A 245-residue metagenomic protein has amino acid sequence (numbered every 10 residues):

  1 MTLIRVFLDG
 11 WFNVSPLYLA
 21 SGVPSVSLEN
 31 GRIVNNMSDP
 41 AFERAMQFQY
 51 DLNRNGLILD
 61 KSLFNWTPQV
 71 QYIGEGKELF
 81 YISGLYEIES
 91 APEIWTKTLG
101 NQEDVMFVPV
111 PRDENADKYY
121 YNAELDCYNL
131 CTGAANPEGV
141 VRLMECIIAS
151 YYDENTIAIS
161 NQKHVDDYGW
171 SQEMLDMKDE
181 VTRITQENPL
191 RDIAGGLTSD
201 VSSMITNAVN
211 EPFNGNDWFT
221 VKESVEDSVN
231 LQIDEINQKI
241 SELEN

Functional and structural regions predicted by a protein language model:
M1-V34: Extracytoplasmic/periplasmic solute-binding protein
L28-L63: Glycine-centered hinge/linker elements that transmit conformational signals in sensory and ligand-binding systems
M46-R54, V70, V140-I148: Non-transmembrane alpha-helical segments in soluble domains of secreted/periplasmic/extracellular proteins
K61-G74: Short helix-initiation/N-cap motifs at beta->coil->alpha
G74-G84: Alpha-to-beta junction loops
L85-G100: A ligand-binding cleft/hinge motif common to bilobed small-molecule-binding domains
T96-D166: Extracytoplasmic/periplasmic substrate-recognition and gating elements
T132, P137-V141, Y151-N245: Conserved C-terminal helix/tail region of periplasmic/extracytoplasmic solute-binding proteins
